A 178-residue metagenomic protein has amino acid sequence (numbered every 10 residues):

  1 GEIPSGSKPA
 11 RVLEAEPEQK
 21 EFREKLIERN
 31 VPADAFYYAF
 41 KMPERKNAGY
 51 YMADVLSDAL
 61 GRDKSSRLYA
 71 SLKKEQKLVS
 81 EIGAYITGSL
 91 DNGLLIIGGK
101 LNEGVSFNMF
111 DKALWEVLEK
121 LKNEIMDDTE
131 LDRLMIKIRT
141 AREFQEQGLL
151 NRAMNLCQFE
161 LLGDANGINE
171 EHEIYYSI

Functional and structural regions predicted by a protein language model:
G1, A53-D63, A113-L121: Bilobed periplasmic-binding protein/Venus flytrap-like ligand-binding cleft at the lobe interface of extracytoplasmic
G1-E44, Q145-E146: An aromatic/glycine/proline-enriched structural segment found at the starts of mature extracellular/organellar domains
A10-P17, S57-D58, S66-L72, L90 (+1 more regions): Short C-terminal domain-edge/linker segments immediately following a structured domain
D34-E44, A70-S177: M16 family metallopeptidases and their MPP-like homologs
Y38, N47-L60, Y69-L72: Active/ligand-binding-proximal structured segments within catalytic/core domains that scaffold catalytic residues
G49-A53, S57, S65, F107-D111 (+1 more regions): Short, charged, low-complexity patches
K64, I178: Short, glycine/acidic-rich beta->alpha junctions
